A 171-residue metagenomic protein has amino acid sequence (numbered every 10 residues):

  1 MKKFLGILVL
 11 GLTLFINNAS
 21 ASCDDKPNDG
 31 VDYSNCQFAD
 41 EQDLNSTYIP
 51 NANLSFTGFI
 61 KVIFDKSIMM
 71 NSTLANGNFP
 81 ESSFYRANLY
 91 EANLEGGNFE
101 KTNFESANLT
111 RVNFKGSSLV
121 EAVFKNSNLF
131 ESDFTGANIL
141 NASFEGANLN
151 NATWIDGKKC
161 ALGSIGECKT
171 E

Functional and structural regions predicted by a protein language model:
M1-L5: Positively charged n-region of N-terminal signal peptides that target proteins for export
I7-F15: Bacterial N-terminal signal peptides
S20-E171: Tandem repeat scaffolds
